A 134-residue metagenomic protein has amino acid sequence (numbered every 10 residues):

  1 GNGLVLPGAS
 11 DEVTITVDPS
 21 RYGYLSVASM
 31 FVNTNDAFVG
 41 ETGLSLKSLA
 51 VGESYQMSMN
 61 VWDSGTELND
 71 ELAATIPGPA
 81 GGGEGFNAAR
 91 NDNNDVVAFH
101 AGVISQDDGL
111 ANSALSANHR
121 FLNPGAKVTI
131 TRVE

Functional and structural regions predicted by a protein language model:
G1-A50: Structured domain cores in non-transmembrane regions
G1-N2, N35-A37, E41-G43, L49-E134: Extracellular low-complexity, O-glycosylation-prone Ser/Thr/Pro/Gly-rich "stalks" and linkers flanking catalytic
